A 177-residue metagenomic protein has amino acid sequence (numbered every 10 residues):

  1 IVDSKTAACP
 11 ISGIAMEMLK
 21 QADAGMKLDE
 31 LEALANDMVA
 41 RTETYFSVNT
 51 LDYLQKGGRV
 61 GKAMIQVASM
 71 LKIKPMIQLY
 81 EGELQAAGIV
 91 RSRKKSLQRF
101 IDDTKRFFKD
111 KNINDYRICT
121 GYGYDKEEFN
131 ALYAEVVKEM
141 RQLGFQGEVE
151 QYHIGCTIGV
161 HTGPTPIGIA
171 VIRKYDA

Functional and structural regions predicted by a protein language model:
I1-D3: Glycine/charged-rich beta-loop-alpha catalytic/anionic-binding loops adjacent to active sites
T6-A177: Mixed-charge interfacial surface used for oligomerization/domain docking and macromolecular partner engagement
